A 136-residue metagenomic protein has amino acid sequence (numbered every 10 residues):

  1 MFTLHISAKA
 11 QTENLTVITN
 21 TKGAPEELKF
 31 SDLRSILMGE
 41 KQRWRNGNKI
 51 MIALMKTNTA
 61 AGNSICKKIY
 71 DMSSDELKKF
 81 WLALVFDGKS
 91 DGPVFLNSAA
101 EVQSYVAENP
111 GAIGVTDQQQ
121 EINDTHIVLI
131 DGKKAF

Functional and structural regions predicted by a protein language model:
M1-S7: C-terminal segment of classical bacterial N-terminal signal peptides
A10-F136: Flexible loop/hinge segments at secondary-structure junctions
